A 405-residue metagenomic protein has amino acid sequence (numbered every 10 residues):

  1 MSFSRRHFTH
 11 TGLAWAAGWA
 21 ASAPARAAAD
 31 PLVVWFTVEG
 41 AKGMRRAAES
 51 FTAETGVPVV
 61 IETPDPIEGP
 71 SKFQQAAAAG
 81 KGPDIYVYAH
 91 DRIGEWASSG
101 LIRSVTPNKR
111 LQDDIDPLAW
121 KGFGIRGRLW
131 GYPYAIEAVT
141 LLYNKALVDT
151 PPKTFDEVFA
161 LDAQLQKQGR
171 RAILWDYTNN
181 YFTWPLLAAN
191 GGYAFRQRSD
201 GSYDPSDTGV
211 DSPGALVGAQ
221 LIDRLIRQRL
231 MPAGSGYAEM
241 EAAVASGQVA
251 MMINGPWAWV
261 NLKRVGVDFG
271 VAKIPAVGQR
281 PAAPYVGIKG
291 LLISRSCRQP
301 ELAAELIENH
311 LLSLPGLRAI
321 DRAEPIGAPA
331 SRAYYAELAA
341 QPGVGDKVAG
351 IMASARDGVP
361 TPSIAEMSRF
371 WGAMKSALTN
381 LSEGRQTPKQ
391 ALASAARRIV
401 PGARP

Functional and structural regions predicted by a protein language model:
S2-E95, G278, L302, Q390 (+1 more regions): Conserved N-terminal structural module of periplasmic/extracytoplasmic solute-binding proteins
P83-D84, Q112-A146, A172, R280-A283 (+1 more regions): A structural signal for short loop-to-beta-strand junctions that line the ligand-binding cleft of periplasmic/secreted
D84-V87, A250-N254, G270: Paired acidic/hydrophobic, glycine-rich loop segments that form the ligand-binding mouth/hinge of periplasmic-binding
H90-V139, T150-F159, G270-A272, P342-G343 (+1 more regions): Hinge/lid segment of periplasmic solute-binding proteins
P107-I115, Y193-V217, R264, K273-P284: Short, solvent-exposed loop/beta-turn-alpha elements that line the ligand-binding surface or hinge of extracytoplasmic
W130-Y134, V139, F159-D207, V249: Extracytoplasmic/periplasmic solute-binding protein
D162, D204-G234: Glycine-centered hinge/linker elements that transmit conformational signals in sensory and ligand-binding systems
W257-D268, V277-S376, R404: C-terminal lobe and pocket-closing loops of periplasmic/extracytoplasmic Venus-flytrap solute-binding proteins
